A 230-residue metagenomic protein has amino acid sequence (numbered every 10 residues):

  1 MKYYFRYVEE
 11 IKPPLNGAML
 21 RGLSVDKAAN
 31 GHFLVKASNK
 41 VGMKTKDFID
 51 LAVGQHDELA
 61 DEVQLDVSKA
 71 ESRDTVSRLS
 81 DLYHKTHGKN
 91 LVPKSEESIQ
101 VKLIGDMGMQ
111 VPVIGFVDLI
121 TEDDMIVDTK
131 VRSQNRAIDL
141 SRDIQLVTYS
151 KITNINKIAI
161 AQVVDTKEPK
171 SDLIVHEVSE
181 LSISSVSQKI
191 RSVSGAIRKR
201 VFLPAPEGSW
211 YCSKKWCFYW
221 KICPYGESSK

Functional and structural regions predicted by a protein language model:
M1-A37, Y219: Nuclease catalytic cores
M1-P13, G54-A60, M125-I126, R191-F202: Short amphipathic alpha-helical segments and their helix-coil junctions
Y7, D128-V131, Q162: Residue-level recognition of conserved beta-strand positions in structured domain cores
I11-M19, Q134-L140, E207: Short, charged/polar micro-motifs that form catalytic or ligand-binding hotspots
G17, R21, S68, S72 (+1 more regions): Hydrophobic (often cysteine-bearing) scaffold residues that line and stabilize catalytic clefts of nucleotide/cofactor
A28-L103: A non-catalytic, helix-rich entry segment at domain boundaries
M43-V53, D61, S72, V76-S80 (+3 more regions): Metal-dependent nuclease catalytic regions and adjoining charged, substrate-binding loops involved in nucleic-acid end
Q100-I152: Non-catalytic protein-protein interaction segments used by genome-maintenance enzymes to assemble and couple activities
